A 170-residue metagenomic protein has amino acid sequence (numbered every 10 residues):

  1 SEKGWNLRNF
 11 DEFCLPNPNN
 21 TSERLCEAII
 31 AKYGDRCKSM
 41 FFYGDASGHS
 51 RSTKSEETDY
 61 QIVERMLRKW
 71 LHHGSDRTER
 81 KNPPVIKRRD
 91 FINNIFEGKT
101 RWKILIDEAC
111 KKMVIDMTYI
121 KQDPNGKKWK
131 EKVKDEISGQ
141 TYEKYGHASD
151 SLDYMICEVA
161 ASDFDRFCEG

Functional and structural regions predicted by a protein language model:
K3-I137, S162-D163, G170: Mg2+-dependent endonuclease catalytic cores in nucleic-acid-processing enzymes, primarily RNase H-like
S138-C168: Acidic, Mg2+-coordinating catalytic module of metal-dependent nucleases/exonucleases that use a two-metal-ion mechanism
